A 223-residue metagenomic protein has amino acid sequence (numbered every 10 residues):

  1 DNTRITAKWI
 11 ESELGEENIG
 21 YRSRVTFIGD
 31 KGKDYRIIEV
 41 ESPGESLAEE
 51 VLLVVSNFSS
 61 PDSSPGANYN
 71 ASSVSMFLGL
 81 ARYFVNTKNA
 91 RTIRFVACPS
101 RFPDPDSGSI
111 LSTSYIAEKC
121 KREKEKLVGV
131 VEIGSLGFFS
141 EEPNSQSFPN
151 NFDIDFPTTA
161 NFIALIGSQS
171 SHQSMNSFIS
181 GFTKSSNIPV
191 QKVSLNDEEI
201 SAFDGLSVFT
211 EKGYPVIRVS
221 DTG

Functional and structural regions predicted by a protein language model:
D1-E45: A non-catalytic alpha/beta surface segment that caps or lines the substrate-entry region of metallo-dependent hydrolase
N2-R4, Y21-G29, N89-I93, I188-E199: Surface-exposed patches in mature extracellular/periplasmic domains of secreted proteins
R4, K8-S12, S75-L78, R82 (+4 more regions): Solvent-exposed, polar/charged alpha-helical surfaces in well-ordered, non-transmembrane soluble domains, broadly
E11, E39, E50, P143 (+1 more regions): Soluble extramembrane regions of membrane proteins in the secretory/endomembrane system
E11, G15-G20, A81-N89, R101 (+3 more regions): Sec-exported extracytoplasmic/periplasmic mature domains
D34, P61-Q173: Acidic/histidine-rich catalytic neighborhood of metal-dependent amide-processing enzymes
E39, V51-V55, R94-A97, V128-G134 (+1 more regions): Structural recognition of the beta-strand scaffold that forms the well-ordered cores of secreted hydrolase catalytic
L136-G223: Active-site-adjacent substrate-binding region of metalloamidase/peptidase-like peptide-processing proteins
